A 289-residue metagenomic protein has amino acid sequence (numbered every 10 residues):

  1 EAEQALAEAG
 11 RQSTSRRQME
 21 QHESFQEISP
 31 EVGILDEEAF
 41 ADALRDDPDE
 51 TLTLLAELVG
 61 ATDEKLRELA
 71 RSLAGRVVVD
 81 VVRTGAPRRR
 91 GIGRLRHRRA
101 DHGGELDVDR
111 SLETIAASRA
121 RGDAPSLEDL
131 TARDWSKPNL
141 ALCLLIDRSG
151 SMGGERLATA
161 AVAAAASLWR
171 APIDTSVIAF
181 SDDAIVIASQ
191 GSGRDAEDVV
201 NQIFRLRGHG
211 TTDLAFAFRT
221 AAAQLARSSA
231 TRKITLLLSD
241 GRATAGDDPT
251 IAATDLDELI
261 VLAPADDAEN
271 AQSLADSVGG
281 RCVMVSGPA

Functional and structural regions predicted by a protein language model:
E1-P138, D195, A289: Acidic/polar low-complexity segments with low predicted structural confidence
R96-H97, R148-G153, L206-G210: A short glycine/serine-rich beta->alpha loop
R110, T114, V162, N201 (+3 more regions): Solvent-exposed alpha-helical segments within well-ordered globular domains of core cellular machineries
L112, K137-G193, F216-F218, R232-L238: Von Willebrand factor
I115-S118, R170, L206, Q224 (+3 more regions): Conserved, well-folded catalytic cores of nucleic-acid-processing and energy-transducing macromolecular machines
E128-T131, A164, A222-Q224, A245-I251: A generic local structural motif
I185, G191, A196-K233, A243 (+1 more regions): Von Willebrand factor
G241-S286: VWA/integrin I-like adhesion module and closely mimicked acidic/polar interface patches used
